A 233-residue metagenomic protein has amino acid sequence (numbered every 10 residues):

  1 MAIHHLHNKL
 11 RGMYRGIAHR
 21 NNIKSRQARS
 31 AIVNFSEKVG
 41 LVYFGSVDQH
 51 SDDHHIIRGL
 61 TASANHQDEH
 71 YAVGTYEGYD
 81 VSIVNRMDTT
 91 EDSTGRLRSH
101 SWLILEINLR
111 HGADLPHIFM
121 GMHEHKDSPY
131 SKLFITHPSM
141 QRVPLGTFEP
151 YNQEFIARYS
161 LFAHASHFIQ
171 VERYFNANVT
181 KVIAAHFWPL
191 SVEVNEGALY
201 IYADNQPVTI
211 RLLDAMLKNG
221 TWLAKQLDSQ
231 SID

Functional and structural regions predicted by a protein language model:
H5-G45: Hydrophobic, proline/glycine-rich low-complexity stretches
R29-D53, I57-D233: Charged, low-complexity intrinsically disordered regions
